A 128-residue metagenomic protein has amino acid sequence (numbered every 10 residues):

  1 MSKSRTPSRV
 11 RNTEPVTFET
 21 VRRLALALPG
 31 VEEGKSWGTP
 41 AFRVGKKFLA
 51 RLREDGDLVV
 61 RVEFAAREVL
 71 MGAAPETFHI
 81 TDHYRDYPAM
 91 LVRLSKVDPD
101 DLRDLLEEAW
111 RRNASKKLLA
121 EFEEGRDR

Functional and structural regions predicted by a protein language model:
M1-R128: Charge-dense, helix-prone N-terminal extensions
